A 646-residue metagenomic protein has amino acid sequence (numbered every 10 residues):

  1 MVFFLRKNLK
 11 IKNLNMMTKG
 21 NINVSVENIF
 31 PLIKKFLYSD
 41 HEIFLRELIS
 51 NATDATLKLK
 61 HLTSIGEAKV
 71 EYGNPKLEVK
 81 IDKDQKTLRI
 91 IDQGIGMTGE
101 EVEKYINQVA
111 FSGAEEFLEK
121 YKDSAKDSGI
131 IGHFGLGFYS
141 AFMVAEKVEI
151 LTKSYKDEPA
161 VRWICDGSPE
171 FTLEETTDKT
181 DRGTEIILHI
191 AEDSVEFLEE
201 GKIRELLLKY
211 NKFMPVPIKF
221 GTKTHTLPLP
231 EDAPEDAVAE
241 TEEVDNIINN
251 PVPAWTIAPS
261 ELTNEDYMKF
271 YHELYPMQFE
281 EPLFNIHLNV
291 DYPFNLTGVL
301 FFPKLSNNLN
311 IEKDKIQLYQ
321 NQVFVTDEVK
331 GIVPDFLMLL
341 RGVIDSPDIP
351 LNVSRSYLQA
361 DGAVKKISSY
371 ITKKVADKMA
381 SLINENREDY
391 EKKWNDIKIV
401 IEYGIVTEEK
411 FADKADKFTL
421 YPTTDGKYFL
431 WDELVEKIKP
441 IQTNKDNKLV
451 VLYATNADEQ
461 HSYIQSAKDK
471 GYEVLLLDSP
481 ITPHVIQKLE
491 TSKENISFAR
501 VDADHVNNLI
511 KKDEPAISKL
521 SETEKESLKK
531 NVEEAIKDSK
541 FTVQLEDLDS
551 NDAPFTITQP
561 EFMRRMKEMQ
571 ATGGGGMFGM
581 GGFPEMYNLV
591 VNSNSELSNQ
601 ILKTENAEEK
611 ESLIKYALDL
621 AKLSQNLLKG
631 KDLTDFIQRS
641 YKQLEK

Functional and structural regions predicted by a protein language model:
R6, K10-F197, E205, K212 (+1 more regions): GHKL (Bergerat-fold) ATPase N-terminal catalytic module, capturing the glycine-rich phosphate-binding loop and acidic
I130, V148-E170, A191-S194, G201-K646: GHKL/Bergerat-fold ATPase module in large chromosome/replication-associated machines
